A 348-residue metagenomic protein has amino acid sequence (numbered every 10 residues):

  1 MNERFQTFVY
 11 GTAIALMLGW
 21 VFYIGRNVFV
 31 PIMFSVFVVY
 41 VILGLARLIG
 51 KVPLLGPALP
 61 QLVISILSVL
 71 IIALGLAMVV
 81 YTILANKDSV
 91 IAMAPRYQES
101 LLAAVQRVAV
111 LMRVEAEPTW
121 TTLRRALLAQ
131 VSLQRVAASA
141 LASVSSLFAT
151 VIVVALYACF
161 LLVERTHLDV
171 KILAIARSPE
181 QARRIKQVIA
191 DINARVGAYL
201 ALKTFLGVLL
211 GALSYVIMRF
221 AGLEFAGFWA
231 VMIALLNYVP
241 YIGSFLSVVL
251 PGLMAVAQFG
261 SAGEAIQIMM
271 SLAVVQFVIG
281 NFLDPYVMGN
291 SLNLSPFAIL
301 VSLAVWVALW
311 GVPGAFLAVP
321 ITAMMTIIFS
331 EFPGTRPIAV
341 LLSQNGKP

Functional and structural regions predicted by a protein language model:
M1-A85, A158, A174, F329-P348: Anchoring transmembrane alpha helix of integral membrane proteins
N2-W20, L84-Q106, A140-Y157, E180 (+3 more regions): Hydrophobic alpha-helical transmembrane segments
F5, L45-P53, L59, L67 (+3 more regions): Juxtamembrane membrane-interface segments in integral membrane proteins
T12-M17, V21, L62-G75, V79 (+10 more regions): Generic alpha-helical transmembrane segments of integral inner-membrane proteins, especially permease/transport modules
R26-F34, F220-M232, F259-Q267, L294-I299 (+2 more regions): Membrane-water interface of transmembrane alpha-helices in multipass transporters/channels
V52-I64, A116, S178, A182-K186 (+4 more regions): Membrane-interface starts of transmembrane alpha-helices
S143-M254, A262-I268: Alpha-helical transmembrane segments and their immediate interhelical loop/hinge regions in multi-pass membrane
A265-P348: Hydrophobic alpha-helical transmembrane segments of membrane transport and translocation systems, primarily multi-pass
